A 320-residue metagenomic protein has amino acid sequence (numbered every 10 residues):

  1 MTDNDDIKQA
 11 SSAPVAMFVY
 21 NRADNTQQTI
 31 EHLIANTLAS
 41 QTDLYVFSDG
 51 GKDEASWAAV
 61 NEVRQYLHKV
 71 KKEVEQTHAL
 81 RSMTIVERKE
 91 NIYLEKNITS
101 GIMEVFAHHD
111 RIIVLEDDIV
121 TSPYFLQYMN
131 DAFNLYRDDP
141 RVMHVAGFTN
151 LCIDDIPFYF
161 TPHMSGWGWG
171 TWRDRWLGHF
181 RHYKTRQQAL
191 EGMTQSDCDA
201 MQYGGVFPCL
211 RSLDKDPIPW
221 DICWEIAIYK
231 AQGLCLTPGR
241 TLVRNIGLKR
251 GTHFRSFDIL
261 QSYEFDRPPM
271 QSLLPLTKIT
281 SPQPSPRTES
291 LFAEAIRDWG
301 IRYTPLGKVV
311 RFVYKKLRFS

Functional and structural regions predicted by a protein language model:
D3-V114, I119-S320: An acidic/histidine-cluster motif and surrounding catalytic segment that typifies divalent-metal-assisted enzyme active
